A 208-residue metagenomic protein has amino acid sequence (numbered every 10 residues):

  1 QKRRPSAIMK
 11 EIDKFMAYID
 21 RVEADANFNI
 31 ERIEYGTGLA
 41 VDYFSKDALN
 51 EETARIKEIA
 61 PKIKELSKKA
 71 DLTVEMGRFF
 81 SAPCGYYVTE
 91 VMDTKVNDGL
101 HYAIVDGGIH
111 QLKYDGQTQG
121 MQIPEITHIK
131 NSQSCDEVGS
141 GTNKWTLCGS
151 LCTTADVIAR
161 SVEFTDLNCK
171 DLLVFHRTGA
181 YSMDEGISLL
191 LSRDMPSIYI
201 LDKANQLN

Functional and structural regions predicted by a protein language model:
Q1-T94, L190-R193: Active-site loop/helix belt of alpha/beta enzymes
D71-N208: Charged (often Lys/Glu-rich) extended helix/loop segments that serve as interaction or gating elements
